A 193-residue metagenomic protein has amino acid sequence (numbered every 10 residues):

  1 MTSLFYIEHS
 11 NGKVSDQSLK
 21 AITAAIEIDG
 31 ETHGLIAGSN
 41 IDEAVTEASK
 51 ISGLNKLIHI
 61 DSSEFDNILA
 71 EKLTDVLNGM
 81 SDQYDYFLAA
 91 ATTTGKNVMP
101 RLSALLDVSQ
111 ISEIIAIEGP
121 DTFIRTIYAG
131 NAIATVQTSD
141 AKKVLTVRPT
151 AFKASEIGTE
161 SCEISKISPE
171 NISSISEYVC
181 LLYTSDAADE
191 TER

Functional and structural regions predicted by a protein language model:
M1-S185, R193: N-terminal glycine-rich FAD/FM-binding segment characteristic of electron-transfer flavoproteins
